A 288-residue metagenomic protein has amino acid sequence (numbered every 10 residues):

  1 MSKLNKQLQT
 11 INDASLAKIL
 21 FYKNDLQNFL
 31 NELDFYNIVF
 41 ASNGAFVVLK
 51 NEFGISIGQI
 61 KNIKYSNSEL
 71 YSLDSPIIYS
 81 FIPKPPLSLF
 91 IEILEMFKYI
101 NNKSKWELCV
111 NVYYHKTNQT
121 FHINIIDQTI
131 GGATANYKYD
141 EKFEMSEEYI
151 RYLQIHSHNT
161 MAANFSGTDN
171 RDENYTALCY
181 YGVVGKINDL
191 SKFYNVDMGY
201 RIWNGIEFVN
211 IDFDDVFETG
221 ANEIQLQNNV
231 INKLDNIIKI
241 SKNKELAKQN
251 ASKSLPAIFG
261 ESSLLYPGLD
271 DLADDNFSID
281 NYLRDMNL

Functional and structural regions predicted by a protein language model:
S2-L153, A162-L288: Conserved beta-strand-loop surface patch within small alpha/beta domains used for substrate/adaptor or ligand engagement
